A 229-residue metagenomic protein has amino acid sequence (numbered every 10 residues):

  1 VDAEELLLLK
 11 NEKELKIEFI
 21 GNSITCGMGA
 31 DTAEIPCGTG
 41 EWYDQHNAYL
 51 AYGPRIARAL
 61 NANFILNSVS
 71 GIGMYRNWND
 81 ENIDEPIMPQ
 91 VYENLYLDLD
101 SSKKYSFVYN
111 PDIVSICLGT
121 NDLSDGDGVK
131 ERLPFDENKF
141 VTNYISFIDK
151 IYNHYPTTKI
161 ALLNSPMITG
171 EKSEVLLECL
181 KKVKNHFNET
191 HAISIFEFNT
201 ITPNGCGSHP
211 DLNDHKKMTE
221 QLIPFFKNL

Functional and structural regions predicted by a protein language model:
V1-A48: N-terminal secretory targeting modules
L8-K10, S101-N110, D149-H154, N228-L229: Surface-exposed acidic, glycine-flexible loop patches that form ligand/cofactor-binding and adhesion interfaces
K16-I20, T25, F64-S68, D112-C117 (+2 more regions): Structural recognition of the beta-strand scaffold that forms the well-ordered cores of secreted hydrolase catalytic
S23, R55-N63, N67, F147-H154 (+3 more regions): Structured segments of extracytoplasmic/periplasmic soluble domains in secreted or envelope-associated proteins
C26-G29, M74, S124-D125, N204-G205: Short, solvent-exposed loop/turn elements at domain surfaces
P36-P134, N138-V141, M167-E178, H209 (+1 more regions): Conserved SGNH/GDSL esterase-like catalytic core that processes O-acyl groups on lipids and polysaccharides
Y144-D149, L177-K181: Generic structural signal for well-ordered alpha-helices, preferentially at hydrophobic/aromatic core positions
T158-P166, K172-S208, L212-L229: Extracellular serine-dependent O-acyl
